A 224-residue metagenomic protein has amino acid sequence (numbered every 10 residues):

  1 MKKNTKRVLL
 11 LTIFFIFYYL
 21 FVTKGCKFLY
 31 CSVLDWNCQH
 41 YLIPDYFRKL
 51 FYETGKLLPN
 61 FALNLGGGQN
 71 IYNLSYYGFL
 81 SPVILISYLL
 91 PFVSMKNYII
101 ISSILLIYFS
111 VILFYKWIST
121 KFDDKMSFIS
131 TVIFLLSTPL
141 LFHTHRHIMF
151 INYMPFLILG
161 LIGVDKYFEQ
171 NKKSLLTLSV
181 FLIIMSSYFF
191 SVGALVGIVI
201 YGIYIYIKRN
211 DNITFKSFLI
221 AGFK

Functional and structural regions predicted by a protein language model:
M1-K2: Short, Lys/Arg-rich, polar N-terminal cytosolic tail immediately upstream of the first transmembrane signal-anchor
K6, P91-S102, F122-S130, L175: Membrane-interface starts of transmembrane alpha-helices
V8-F14, I213-K224: Hydrophobic alpha-helical membrane-interfacial segments at the cytosolic entry of transmembrane helices
F14-F15, I104-W117, K125-F168, K172-I207 (+1 more regions): Membrane-embedded helix bundles of polyisoprenyl
F15-S110, L136-M154: Membrane-interface coil-to-helix junctions
K27-C31, F92, Q170, Y206-I213: Transmembrane helix-loop junctions in multipass membrane proteins, especially transporters and channels
L85-L90, K121, Y167, M185: Alpha-helical structural context
V93, T120, L136, K173 (+1 more regions): Juxtamembrane loop-helix boundary motifs flanking transmembrane segments in multi-pass membrane proteins
